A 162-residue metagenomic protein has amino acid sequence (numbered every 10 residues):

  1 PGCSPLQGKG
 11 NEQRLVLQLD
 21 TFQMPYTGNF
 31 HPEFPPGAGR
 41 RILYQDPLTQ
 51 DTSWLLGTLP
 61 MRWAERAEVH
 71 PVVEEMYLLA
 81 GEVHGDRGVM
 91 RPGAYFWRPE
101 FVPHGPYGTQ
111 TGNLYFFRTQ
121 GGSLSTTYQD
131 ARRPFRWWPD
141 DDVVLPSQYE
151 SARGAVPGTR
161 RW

Functional and structural regions predicted by a protein language model:
P1-Q50, D130-W162: A short, N-terminal "cap"/entry segment at the start of jelly-roll beta-barrel domains of the cupin/DSBH fold
M24-P25, P35-H70, H84-P92, P99-P103 (+2 more regions): Conserved short histidine dyad/triad with adjacent acidic residue
S53, Y107, L114-Y115, T159-R161: Generic preference for hydrophobic/aromatic residues in regular secondary structure cores
V73: Alpha/beta-hydrolase fold active-site loops
A80-G81: Glycine-centered positions in the ABC transporter ATPase nucleotide-binding domain
V89-M90, E100-A131: Ligand-binding loop in jelly-roll beta-barrel domains
R98-P99, D142: C-terminal and inter-domain tail/linker signature
